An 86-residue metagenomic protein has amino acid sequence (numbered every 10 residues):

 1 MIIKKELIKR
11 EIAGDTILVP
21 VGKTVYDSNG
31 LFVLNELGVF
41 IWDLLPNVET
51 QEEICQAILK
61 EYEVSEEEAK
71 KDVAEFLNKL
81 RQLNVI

Functional and structural regions predicted by a protein language model:
M1-D43: Acidic, low-complexity/disordered tracts enriched in E/D and polar residues
G30-I86: Long, charge-rich, low-complexity alpha-helical segments
